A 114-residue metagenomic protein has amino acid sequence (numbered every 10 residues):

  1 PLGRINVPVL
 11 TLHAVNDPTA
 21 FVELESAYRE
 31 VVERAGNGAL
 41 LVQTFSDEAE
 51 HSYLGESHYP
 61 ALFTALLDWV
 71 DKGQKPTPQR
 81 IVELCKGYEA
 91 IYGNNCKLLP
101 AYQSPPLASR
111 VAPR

Functional and structural regions predicted by a protein language model:
P1-I5, E33-G36: Surface-exposed acidic, glycine-flexible loop patches that form ligand/cofactor-binding and adhesion interfaces
I5, T11-H13: Short beta-strand/loop motif that positions the catalytic acidic residue of the alpha/beta-hydrolase fold
V7, A39-V42: Residue-level recognition of the N-termini of beta-strands and the immediately preceding loop/turn
V15-D17, E50: Acidic beta-to-alpha connecting loop that harbors the catalytic carboxylate
T19-L24: Conserved alpha/beta-hydrolase "acid-adjacent" motif
E25-N37: Conserved loop-alpha-helix segment in the C-terminal half of the alpha/beta-hydrolase fold that carries the catalytic
V31, V42-T44: C-terminal soluble interaction/assembly domains
G38, D47-R114: Alpha/beta-hydrolase-fold serine-hydrolase catalytic core, especially in secreted/extracellular enzymes
